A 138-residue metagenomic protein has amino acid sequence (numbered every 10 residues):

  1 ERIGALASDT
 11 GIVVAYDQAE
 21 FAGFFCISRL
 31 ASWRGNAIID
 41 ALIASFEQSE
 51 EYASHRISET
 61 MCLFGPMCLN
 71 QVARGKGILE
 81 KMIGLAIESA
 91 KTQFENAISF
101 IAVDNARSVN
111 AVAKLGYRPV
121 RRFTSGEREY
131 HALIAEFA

Functional and structural regions predicted by a protein language model:
E1-I12, D17, C26: Active-site rim helix/loop that mediates acceptor-substrate recognition in acyltransferases
Y16-Q18, A135-F137: Active-site beta-strand termini and strand-to-loop segments that position acidic
D17-G23, R107: Glycine-rich acetyl-CoA-binding "A-motif" of GNAT/NAT acetyltransferases
C26-P66: Conserved acyl-donor/pantetheine-binding loop and adjacent beta-alpha core of acyl/acetyltransferases and related
T60-C62, A90-V103: Conserved GNAT acetyl-CoA-binding A-motif
G65-R74, S99-V109: Conserved beta-strand-loop-alpha-helix junction that forms the acyl-donor binding cleft
L69, R74-E88, N110, K114: Conserved acetyl-CoA-binding loop-helix of GNAT-fold acetyltransferases
F100, A113-A132: Conserved catalytic-core motifs of GNAT/GCN5-like acyltransferases
